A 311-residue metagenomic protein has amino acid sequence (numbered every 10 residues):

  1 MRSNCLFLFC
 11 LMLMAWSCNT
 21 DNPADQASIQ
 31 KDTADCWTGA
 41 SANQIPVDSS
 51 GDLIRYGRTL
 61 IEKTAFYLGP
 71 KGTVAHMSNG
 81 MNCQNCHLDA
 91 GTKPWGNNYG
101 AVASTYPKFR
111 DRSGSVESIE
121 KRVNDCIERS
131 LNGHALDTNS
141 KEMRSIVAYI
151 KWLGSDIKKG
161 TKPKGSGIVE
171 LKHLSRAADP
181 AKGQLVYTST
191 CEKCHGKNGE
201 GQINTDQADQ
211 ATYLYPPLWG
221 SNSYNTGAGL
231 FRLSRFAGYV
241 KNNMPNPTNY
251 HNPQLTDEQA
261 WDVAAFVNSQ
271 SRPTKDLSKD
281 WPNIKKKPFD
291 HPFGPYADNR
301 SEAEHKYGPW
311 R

Functional and structural regions predicted by a protein language model:
R2-A65, K108-P180, D298-A303, W310-R311: Post-cleavage N-terminal segment of exported redox proteins
S49-A90, S175-Y215: Sequence/structural segment immediately N-terminal to covalent heme-attachment motifs in c-type and related
G51-Y56, L60-A65, N85-H87, T92-L136 (+2 more regions): Extracytoplasmic electron-transfer domains, predominantly the class I c-type cytochrome c fold
Y67-A75, H134-N139, K159-P163, H251-Q254 (+1 more regions): Surface-exposed patches in mature extracellular/periplasmic domains of secreted proteins
P70-N79, H173, V186, D209 (+5 more regions): Flexible gly/pro/ser-rich segments immediately N-terminal to CXXCH heme-c attachment motifs in exported/periplasmic
G72, P94-G100, K158-K162, I203-Q207 (+2 more regions): Short, solvent-exposed loop/turn and secondary-structure capping segments
A101-T105, P163-L171, G220, W281: Short linear capping/connector segments at secondary-structure termini
S271-R311: A cross-kingdom marker for long, charged
